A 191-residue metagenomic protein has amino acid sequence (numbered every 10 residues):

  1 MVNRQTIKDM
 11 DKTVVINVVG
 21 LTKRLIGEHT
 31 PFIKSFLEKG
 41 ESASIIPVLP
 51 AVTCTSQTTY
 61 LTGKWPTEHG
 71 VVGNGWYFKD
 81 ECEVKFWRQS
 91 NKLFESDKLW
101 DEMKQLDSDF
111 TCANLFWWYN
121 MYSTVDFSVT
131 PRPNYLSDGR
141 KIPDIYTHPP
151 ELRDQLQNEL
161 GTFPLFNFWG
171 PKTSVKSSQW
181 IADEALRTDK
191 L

Functional and structural regions predicted by a protein language model:
M1-D9: Short, Lys/Arg-enriched N-terminal segments with co-localized hydrophobic residues within the first ~10-30 amino acids
M10-R24, F36, Y60, M103 (+2 more regions): Beta-strand elements within well-structured catalytic alpha/beta cores of enzymes that handle phosphate/sulfate esters
V14-V18, E38-A43, T53-Q57, G75-R88: Glycine-/proline-rich flexible loop or hinge segments
I16, L21, E28-P31, K98 (+1 more regions): Generic recognition of stable, solvent-exposed alpha-helical segments in well-folded globular domains
G20-K23, A51, Y119-Y122: Solvent-exposed loop/turn segments at secondary-structure junctions within structured extracellular/periplasmic domains
R24-E68, T111-A113: Short, structured active-site-proximal loop/turn typified by the sulfatase FGly-forming signature C/S-X-P-X-R
W65-L191: His/Asp/Glu-rich, glycine-adjacent segments that coordinate divalent cations and/or stabilize oxyanion chemistry on
